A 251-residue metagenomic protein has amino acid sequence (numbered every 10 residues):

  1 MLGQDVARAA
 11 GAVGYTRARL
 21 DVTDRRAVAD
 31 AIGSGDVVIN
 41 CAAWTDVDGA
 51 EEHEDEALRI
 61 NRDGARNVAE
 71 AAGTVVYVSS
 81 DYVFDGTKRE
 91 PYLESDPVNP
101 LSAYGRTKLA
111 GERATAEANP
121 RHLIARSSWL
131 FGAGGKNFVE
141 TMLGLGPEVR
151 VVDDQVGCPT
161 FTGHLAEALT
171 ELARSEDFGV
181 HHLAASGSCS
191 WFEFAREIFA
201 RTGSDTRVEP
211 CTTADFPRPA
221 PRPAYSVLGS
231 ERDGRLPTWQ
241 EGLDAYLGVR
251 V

Functional and structural regions predicted by a protein language model:
V22-I60: NAD(P)H-binding glycine-rich loop region in Rossmannoid oxidoreductase-like domains and their noncatalytic homologs
V38, E52-V76, E112: NAD(P)-cofactor binding segment of oxidoreductase domains
N67-L101: Conserved Rossmann-fold NAD(P)-dependent oxidoreductase catalytic core, especially the SDR/UDP-sugar
N99-L123: Active-site Tyr-X1-5-Lys
L109, A118, L130-E140, G163 (+2 more regions): Glycine/proline-rich active-site loop of Rossmann-fold NAD(P)-dependent oxidoreductases
A114-G157, T162-H164: NAD(P)-dependent short-chain dehydrogenase/reductase
A168, S175-P219, L247: Mid/C-terminal beta-alpha module of Rossmann-like enzyme folds, strongest in SDR-family dehydrogenases/epimerases
T206, P221-V251: C-terminal amphipathic/interface module of NAD(P)-dependent oxidoreductases and related NAD-binding regulators
